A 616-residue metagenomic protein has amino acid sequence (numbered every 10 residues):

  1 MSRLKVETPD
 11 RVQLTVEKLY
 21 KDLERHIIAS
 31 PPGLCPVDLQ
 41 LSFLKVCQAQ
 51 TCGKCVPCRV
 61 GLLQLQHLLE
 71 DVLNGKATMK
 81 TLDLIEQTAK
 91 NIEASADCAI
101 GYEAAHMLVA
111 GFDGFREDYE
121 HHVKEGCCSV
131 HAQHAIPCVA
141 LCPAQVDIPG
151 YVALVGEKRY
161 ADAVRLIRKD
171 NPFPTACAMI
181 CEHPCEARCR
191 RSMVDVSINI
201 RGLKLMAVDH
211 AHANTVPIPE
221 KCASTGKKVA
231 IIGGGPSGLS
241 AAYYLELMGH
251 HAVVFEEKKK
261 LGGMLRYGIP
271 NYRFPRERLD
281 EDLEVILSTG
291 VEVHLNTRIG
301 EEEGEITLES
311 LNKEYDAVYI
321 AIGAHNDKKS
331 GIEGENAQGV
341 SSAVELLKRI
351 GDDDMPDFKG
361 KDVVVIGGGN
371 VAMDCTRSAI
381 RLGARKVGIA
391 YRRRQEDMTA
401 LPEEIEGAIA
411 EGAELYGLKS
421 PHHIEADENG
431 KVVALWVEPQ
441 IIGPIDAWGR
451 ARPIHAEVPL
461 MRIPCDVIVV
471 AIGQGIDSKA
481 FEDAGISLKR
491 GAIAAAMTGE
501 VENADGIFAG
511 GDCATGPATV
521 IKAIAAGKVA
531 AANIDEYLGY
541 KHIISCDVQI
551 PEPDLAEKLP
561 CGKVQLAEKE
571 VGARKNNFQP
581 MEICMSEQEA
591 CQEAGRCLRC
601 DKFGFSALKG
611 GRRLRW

Functional and structural regions predicted by a protein language model:
M1-S129: Redox cofactor-anchoring modules in respiratory/redox and cofactor-processing assemblies
K45-H67, K90-M107, V130-G150, P172-V194 (+1 more regions): Local cysteine-cluster metal-coordination motifs and their immediate loop/turn environment, predominantly Fe-S cluster
C128-S129, P137-C138, E406-G407, S420-A426 (+4 more regions): Mid-to-C-terminal Rossmann-like scaffold of FAD/NAD(P)H-dependent oxidoreductases
A207-A223, E284-R298, D327-L382, L488-A504: Glycine-rich dinucleotide-binding loop and its adjacent helix/turn
K228-A252, A372-I380: N-terminal Rossmann-like FAD-binding beta1-loop-alpha1 element of flavoenzymes
H251-V254, K258-T289, V293, T376-H423 (+1 more regions): Rossmann-like dinucleotide-binding cores of NAD(P)H-dependent redox enzymes
N336-G360, I445-P517, E557-L559: FAD-site-proximal beta/loop scaffold in flavoenzymes
C375, C513-I544: A conserved FAD-binding loop/helix module that cradles the flavin
